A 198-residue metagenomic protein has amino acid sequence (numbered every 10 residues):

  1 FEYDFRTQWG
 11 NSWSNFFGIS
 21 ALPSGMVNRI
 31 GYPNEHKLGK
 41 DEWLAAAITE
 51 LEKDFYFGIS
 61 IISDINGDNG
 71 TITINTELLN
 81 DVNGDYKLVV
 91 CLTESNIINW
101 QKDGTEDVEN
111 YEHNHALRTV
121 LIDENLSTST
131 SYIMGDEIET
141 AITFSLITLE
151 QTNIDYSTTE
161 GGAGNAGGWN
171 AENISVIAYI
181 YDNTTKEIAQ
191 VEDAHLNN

Functional and structural regions predicted by a protein language model:
F1-N198: Short, conserved sequence motifs used for protein processing/export or organelle targeting and for catalysis
